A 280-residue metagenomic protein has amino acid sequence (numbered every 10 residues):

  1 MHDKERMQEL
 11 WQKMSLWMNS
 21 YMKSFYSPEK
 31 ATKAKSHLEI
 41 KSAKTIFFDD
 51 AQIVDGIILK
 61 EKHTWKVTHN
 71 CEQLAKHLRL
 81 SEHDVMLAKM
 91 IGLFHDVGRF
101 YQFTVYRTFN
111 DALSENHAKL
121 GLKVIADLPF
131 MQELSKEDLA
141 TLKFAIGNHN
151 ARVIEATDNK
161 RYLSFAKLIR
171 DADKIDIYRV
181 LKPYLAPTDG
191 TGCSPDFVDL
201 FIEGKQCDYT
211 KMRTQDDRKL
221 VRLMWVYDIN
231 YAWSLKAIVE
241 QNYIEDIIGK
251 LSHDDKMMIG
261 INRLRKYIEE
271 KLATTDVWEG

Functional and structural regions predicted by a protein language model:
M1-K119: Acidic/His-rich, divalent-metal-binding segments that scaffold phosphate/diphosphate chemistry
H2-R6, G56-W65, H69, Q73-S81 (+3 more regions): Divalent metal-dependent phosphate-bond-processing catalytic cores, especially two-metal-ion Mg2+/Mn2+ enzymes that act
L10-W17, E29, A34-A43, N148 (+3 more regions): Long hydrophobic alpha-helices with heptad-repeat/coiled-coil character
A43-K66, E133, E137-I154, D158: Amphipathic repeat-derived elements
E72, K119-P129, F144-G147, A166-R170 (+1 more regions): A broadly conserved amphipathic alpha-helix scaffold signal in soluble, globular proteins
R79-M90, F130-G147, Y162-L168: Acidic/histidine metal-binding catalytic segments
F100-T141, R152: Hydrophobic/aromatic-rich structural module bridging two neighboring secondary-structure elements via a short loop
